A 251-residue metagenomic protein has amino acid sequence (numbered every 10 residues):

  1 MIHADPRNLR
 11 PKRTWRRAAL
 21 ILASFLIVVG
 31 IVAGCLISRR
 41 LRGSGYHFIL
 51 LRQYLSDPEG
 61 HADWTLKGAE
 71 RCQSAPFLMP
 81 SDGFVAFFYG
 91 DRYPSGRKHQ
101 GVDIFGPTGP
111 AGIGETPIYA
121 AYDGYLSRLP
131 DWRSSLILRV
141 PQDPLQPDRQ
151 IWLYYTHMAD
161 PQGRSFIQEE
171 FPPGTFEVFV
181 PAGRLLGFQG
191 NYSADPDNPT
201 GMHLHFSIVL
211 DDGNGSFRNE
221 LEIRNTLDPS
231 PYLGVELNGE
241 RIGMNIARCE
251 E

Functional and structural regions predicted by a protein language model:
M1-A4: N-terminal intrinsically disordered, acidic low-complexity segments at the extreme N-terminus
R7-V29, G34-C35: N-terminal Sec-pathway targeting helices
A18-A19, S135-R139, E177-V180: Conserved short hydrophobic patches within well-ordered secondary structure
L36-S135, P141-D143, A182, N191 (+1 more regions): Surface-exposed, glycine-biased beta-strand/turn segments
L50-L55, R149-I151, R164, F171-R184 (+1 more regions): Acidic, glycine-rich catalytic/binding loops that coordinate metals and/or anionic ligands
G96-A111, Q142-P147, I151-T156, Q168-E170 (+1 more regions): Small beta-barrel nucleic-acid-binding modules, principally OB-folds
E115, A120-P173, M202-H205: Zn2+-dependent peptidoglycan hydrolase active-site motif and core
Q189-H203: Active-site loop architecture of trypsin-fold serine endopeptidases
